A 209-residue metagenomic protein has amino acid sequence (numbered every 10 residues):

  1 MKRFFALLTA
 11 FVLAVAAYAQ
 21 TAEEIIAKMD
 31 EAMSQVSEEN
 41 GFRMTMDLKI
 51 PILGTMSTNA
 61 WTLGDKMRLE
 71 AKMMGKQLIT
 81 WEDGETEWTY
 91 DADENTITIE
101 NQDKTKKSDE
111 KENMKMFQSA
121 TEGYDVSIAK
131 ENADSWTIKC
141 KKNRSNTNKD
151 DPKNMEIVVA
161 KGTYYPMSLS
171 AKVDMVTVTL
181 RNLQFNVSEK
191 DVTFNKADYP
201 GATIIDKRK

Functional and structural regions predicted by a protein language model:
F4-L13: Sec-dependent N-terminal signal peptides
L13-T21: Sec/Tat signal peptide C-region and signal peptidase I cleavage site
A22-T89: N-terminal mature ectodomain segment of secretory-pathway/periplasmic proteins
M33-V36, K106-T121: Short, solvent-exposed helix-to-loop capping segments enriched in aromatics
F42, K107-K111, T137-C140: Short Pro/Gly-enriched beta-strand edge/turn motifs at strand-loop
N59-E110, A171-N182: An acidic-aromatic
S119-D125, A129-G201, I205-D206: Gly/Pro-enriched, hydrophobic low-complexity segments that function as extracytoplasmic propeptides/linkers
